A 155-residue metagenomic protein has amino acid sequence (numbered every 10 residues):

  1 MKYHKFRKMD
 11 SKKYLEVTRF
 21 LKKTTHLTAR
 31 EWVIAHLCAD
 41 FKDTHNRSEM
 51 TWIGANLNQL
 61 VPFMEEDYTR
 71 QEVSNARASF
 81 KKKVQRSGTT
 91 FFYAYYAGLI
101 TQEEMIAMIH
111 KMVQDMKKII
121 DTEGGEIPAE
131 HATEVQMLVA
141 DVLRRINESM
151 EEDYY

Functional and structural regions predicted by a protein language model:
M1-M9: N-terminal leader segment of winged-helix/HTH proteins
K13-E65: N-terminal interaction modules that seed assembly of large macromolecular complexes
H26, T44, E66, K118 (+2 more regions): Intrinsically disordered or highly flexible coil/loop and linker segments, enriched in small and charged/polar residues
W32-F41, Y93-A94, K111-D115: Short, hydrophobic/amphipathic alpha-helical patches that form generic packing surfaces within helical domains
Y68-H110: Long, charge-rich low-complexity segments
A94-M137: Helix-turn-helix/homeodomain-like alpha-helical modules used for DNA recognition and transcription-factor dimerization
P128-Y155: Glycine-rich, aromatic-bearing surface loops/beta-hairpins
